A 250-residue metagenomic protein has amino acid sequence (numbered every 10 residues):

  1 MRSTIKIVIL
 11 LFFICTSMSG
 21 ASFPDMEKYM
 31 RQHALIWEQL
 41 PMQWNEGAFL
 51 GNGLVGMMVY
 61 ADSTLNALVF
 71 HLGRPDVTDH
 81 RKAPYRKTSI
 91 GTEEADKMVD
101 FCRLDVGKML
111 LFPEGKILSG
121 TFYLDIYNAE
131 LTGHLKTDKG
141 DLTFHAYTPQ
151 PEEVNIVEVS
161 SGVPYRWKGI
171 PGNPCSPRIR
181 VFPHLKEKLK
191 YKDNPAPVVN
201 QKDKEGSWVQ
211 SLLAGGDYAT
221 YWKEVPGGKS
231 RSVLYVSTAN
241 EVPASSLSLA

Functional and structural regions predicted by a protein language model:
M1-S22: Bacterial Sec-dependent N-terminal signal peptides
A21-A250: Aromatic-residue-lined binding/catalytic grooves and analogous aromatic/hydrophobic interfacial grooves in multimeric
